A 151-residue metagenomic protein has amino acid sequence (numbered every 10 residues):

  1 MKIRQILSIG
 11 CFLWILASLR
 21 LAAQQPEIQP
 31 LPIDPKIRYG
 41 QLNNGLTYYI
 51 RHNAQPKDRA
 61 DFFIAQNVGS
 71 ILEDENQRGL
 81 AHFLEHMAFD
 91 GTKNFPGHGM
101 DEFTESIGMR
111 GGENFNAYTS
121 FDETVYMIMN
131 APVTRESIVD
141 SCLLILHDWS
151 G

Functional and structural regions predicted by a protein language model:
M1-Q25: Bacterial Sec-dependent N-terminal signal peptides
L13, P30, A54, N116-Y118: Generic marker of residues within folded, mature protein domains
R20-A23, R38-Q41, G79-M87: Short low-complexity stretches enriched in small and charged residues
Q24-R38, M129, E136, D140 (+1 more regions): Histidine-acidic residue clusters that define the catalytic metal-binding segment of zinc metallopeptidase domains
P26-A65: Mature N-terminal segment immediately following signal peptide/propeptide cleavage in secreted/periplasmic
P56, Q66-A81, E85-G151: Active-site-adjacent, His/Asp/Glu-enriched structural segments that form or flank metal-binding and acid/base networks
